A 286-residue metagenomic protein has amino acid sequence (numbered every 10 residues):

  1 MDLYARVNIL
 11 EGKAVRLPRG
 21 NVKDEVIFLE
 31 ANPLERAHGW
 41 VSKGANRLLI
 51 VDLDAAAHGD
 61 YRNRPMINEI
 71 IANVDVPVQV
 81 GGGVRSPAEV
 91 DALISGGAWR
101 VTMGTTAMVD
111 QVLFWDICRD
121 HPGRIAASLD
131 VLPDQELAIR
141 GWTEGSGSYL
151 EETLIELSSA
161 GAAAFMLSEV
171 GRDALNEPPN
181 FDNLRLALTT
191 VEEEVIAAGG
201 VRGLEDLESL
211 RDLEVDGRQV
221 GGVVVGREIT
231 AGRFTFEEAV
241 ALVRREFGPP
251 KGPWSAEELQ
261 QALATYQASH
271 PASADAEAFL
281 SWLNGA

Functional and structural regions predicted by a protein language model:
D2-R6, R47, D75-Q79, R100-T102 (+5 more regions): Structural preference for beta-strand elements that scaffold enzyme active sites
G12-D24, A98-D173: Conserved anion-binding
L29-W40, S86-D91, S146-E156: Short, acidic/polar
R47-P65, T105, L167-N176: Glycine-rich, proline-tolerant flexible connector loops at the mouths of alpha/beta enzymes
D54, R62-R119: Glycine/small-residue-rich loop that forms an oxyanion/phosphate-binding "nest" at active or ligand-binding sites
G59-Q79, F114-D130, P178-A197, R202-G203: Alpha-helix-loop-beta-strand connector modules within alpha/beta enzyme cores
V74, V78-G97, D182-R218, A239: Catalytic cores of alpha/beta
A92, G96-L113, E169-G171, A198-G203 (+1 more regions): Glycine-rich phosphate-binding active-site loops on the catalytic face of alpha/beta enzymes
